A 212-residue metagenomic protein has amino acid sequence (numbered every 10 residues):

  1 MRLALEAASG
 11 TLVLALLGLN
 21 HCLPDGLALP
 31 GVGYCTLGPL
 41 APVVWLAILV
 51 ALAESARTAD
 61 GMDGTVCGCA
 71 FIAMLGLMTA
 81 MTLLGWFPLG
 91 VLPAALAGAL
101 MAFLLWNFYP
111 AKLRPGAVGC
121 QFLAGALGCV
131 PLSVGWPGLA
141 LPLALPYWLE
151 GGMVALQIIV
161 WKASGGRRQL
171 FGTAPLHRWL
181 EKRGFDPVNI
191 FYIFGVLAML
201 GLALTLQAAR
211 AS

Functional and structural regions predicted by a protein language model:
M1-L149, T205: "…together with the soluble PPM/PP2C metallo-phosphatase catalytic core" -> "…together with the soluble PPM/PP2C
L3-A8, K182, G195-V196: Short helix-boundary/re-entrant hairpin motifs in multi-pass inner-membrane proteins
L27, A155-F185: Cytosolic, membrane-interface loops and tails of multi-pass inner-membrane proteins
G68, G116, T173-A174, I193: Generic beta-strand/beta-sheet core signal
A95, E150, L170-A174: Alpha-helix N-cap/helix-start motif at coil-to-helix transitions, marked by capping-box chemistry
F108-K112, G135-G138, Q157-G166, V188 (+1 more regions): Short, highly charged low-complexity linear segments
L145-Q169, G201-S212: Membrane-helix cytosolic exit motif
P187-A208: Final/C-terminal transmembrane alpha-helix of multipass membrane proteins
